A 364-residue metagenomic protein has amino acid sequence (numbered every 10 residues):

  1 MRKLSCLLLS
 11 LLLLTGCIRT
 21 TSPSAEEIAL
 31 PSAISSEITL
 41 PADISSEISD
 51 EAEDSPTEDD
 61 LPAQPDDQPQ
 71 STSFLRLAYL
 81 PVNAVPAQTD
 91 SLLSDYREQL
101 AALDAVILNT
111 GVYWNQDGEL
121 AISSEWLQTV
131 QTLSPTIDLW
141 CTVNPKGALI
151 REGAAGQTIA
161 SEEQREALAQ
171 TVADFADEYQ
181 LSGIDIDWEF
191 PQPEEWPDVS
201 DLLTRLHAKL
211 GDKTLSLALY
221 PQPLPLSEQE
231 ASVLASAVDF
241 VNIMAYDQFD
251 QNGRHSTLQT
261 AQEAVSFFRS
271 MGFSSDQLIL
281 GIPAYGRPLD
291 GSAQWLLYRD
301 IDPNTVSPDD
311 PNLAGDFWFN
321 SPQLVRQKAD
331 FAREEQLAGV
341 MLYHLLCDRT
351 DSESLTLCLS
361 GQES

Functional and structural regions predicted by a protein language model:
L9-L13, G147: Hydrophobic core
I18-T20: Bacterial signal peptide processing site
S22-T72: N-terminal, intrinsically disordered, polar/charged segments of Gram-positive cell-envelope systems that serve as
E58-T171, Q259: Glycan-recognition patch characteristic of GH18 chitinases/ENGases and related GlcNAc/peptidoglycan-binding proteins
L77-V82, G111, N115-I122, Q170 (+1 more regions): Substrate-binding surface in catalytic domains of secreted glycosidases
V106, I186, V241, L280 (+2 more regions): Conserved, mostly hydrophobic/aromatic
I150, D276-R333, L357-S364: Glycan-binding loop/region signatures in secreted carbohydrate-active enzymes
E335, G339-S364: Acidic/aromatic/glycine-rich contiguous surface patches that form carbohydrate-binding/processing clefts and analogous
